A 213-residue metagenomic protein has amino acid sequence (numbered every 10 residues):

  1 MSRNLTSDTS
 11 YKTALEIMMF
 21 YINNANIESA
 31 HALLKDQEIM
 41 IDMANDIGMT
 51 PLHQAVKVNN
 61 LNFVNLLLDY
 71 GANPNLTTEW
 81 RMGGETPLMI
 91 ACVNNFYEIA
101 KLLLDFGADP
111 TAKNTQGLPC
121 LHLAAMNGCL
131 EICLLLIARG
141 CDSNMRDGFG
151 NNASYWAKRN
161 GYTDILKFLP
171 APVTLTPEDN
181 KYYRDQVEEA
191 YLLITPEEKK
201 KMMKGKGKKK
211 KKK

Functional and structural regions predicted by a protein language model:
S2-I17, R139, N151, Y155-K213: Ankyrin-repeat-protein effector appendages
R3-Q54: N-terminal segments that cap or nucleate solenoid repeat domains
A14, G48, R81-G84, G117 (+1 more regions): Start-of-repeat signature of ankyrin repeats
F20-A25, Q54-N60, I90-F96, L123-C129 (+1 more regions): Ankyrin repeat A-helix N-terminal signature
N26-L34, N60-L68, F96-L104, C129-I137 (+1 more regions): Ankyrin repeat structural motif
N45, T78-R81, N114, D147: Ankyrin repeat boundary/linker residues
T78-R81, E85, M89-F106: Alpha-helical adaptor scaffolds
